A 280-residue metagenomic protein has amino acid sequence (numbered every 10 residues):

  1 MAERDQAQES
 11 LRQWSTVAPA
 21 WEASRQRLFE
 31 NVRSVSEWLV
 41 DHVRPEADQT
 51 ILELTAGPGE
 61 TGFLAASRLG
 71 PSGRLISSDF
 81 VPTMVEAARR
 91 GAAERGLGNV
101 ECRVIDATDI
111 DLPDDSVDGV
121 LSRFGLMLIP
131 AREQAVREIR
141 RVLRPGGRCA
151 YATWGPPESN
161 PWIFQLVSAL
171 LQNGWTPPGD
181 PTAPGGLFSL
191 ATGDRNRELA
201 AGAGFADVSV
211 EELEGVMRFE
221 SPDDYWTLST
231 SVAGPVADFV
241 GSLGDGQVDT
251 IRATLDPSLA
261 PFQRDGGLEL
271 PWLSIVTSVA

Functional and structural regions predicted by a protein language model:
M1-Q49, E60-L64, M84-A87, E94 (+1 more regions): Conserved class I S-adenosyl-L-methionine
E3-S10, A20, S24-R25, F29-V32 (+2 more regions): Conserved Class I S-adenosyl-L-methionine
T50-I110, Q134: Class I SAM-dependent methyltransferase SAM/SAH-binding core
L69, G91-A92, L170, A200 (+2 more regions): Conserved hydrophobic residues forming the short capping helix/wall of the S-adenosyl-L-methionine
T108-G119: A short acidic, Gly/Pro-enriched loop at the edge of an enzyme's catalytic core that lines a small-molecule cofactor
D118-R132, G155: A short SAM/SAH-binding and catalytic strip from SAM-dependent methyltransferases
E133-R148: A short glycine-rich, Lys/Arg-flanked "PGG" loop and its adjoining helix->strand segment in the class I
R148-T176: Conserved class I S-adenosyl-L-methionine
